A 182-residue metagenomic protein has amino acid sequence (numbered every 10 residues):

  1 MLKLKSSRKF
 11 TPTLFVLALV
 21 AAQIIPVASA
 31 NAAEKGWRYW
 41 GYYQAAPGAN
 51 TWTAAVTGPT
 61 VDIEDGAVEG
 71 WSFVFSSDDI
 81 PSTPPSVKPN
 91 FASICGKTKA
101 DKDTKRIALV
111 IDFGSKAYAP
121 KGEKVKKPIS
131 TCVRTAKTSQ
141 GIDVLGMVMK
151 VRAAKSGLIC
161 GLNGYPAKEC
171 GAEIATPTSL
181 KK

Functional and structural regions predicted by a protein language model:
L2-F15, V20-K182: Ubiquitin-like/PB1-type beta-grasp interaction modules and other compact soluble beta-rich domains
